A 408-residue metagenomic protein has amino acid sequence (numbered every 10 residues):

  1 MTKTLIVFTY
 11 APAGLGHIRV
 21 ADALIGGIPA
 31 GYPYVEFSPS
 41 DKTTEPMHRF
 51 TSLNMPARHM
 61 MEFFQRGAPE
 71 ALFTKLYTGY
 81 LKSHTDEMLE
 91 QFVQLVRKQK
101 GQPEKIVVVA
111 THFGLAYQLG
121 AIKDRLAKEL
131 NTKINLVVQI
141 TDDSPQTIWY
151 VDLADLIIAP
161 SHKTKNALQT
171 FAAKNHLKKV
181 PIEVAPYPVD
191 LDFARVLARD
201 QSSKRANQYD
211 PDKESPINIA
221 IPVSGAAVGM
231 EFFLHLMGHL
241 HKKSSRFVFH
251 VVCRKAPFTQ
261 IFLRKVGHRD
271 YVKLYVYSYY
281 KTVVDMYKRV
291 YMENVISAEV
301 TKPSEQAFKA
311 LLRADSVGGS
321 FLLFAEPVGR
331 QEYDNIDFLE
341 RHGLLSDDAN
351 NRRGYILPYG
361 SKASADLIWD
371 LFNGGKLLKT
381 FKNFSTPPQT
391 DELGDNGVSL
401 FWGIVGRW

Functional and structural regions predicted by a protein language model:
M1-W408: Nucleotide-activated sugar donor-binding and catalytic core shared by glycosyltransferases and related lipid-linked
